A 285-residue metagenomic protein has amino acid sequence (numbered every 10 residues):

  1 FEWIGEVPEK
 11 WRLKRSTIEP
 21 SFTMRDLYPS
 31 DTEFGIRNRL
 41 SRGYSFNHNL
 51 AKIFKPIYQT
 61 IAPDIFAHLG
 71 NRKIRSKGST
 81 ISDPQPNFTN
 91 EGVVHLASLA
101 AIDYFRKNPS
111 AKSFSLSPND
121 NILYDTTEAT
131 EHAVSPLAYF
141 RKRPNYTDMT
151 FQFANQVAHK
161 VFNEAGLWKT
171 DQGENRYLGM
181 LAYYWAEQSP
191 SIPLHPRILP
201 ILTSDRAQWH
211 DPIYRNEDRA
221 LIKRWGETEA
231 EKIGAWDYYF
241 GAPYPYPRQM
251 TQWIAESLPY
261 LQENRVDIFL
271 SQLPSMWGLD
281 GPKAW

Functional and structural regions predicted by a protein language model:
F1-A158, F162, K223-M250: Feature activates predominantly on carbohydrate-active enzymes
I4-V7, K14, F140-W285: Substrate-binding groove of N-acetylhexosamine-processing glycoside hydrolases
